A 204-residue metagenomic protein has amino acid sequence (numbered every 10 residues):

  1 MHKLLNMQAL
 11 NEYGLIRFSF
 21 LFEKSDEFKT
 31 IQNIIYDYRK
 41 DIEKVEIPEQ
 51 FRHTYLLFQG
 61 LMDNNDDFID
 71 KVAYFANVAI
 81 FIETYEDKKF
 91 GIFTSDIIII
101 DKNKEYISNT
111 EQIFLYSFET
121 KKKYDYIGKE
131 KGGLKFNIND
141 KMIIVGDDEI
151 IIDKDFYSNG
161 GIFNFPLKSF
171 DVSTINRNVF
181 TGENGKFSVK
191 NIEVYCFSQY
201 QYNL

Functional and structural regions predicted by a protein language model:
M1-L204: Phosphate-recognition beta-domain surfaces
